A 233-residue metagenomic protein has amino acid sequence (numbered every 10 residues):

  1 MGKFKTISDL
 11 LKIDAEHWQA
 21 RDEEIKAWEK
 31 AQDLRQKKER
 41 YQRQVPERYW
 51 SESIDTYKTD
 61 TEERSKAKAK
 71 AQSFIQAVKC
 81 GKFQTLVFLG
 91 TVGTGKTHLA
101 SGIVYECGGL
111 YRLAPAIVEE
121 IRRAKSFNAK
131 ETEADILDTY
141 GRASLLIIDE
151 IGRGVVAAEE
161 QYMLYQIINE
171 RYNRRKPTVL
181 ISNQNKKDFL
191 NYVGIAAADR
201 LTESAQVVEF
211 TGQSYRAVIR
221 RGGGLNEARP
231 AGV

Functional and structural regions predicted by a protein language model:
M1-K66, V207-V208, G212, R216-V233: A short, basic N-terminal segment
S65-A71, V104-R142: Short glycine-rich substrate-engagement loop in P-loop NTPases that contacts/grips substrate
A69-K79: Pre-Walker A adenine-sensing motif
C80-A100: Walker A/P-loop nucleotide-binding motif
Q84, G108, R142-L145, R174-L180: Loop/turn-to-beta-strand initiation segments
A100-I103, I167: Aromatic/hydrophobic pocket-lining residues that form π-stacking "cages" and hydrophobic walls in ligand
I117-E119, R123-A124, I151-V233: Replace "adjacent to P-loop NTPase cores in ATP/GTP-dependent enzymes" with "adjacent to NTP-binding cores
